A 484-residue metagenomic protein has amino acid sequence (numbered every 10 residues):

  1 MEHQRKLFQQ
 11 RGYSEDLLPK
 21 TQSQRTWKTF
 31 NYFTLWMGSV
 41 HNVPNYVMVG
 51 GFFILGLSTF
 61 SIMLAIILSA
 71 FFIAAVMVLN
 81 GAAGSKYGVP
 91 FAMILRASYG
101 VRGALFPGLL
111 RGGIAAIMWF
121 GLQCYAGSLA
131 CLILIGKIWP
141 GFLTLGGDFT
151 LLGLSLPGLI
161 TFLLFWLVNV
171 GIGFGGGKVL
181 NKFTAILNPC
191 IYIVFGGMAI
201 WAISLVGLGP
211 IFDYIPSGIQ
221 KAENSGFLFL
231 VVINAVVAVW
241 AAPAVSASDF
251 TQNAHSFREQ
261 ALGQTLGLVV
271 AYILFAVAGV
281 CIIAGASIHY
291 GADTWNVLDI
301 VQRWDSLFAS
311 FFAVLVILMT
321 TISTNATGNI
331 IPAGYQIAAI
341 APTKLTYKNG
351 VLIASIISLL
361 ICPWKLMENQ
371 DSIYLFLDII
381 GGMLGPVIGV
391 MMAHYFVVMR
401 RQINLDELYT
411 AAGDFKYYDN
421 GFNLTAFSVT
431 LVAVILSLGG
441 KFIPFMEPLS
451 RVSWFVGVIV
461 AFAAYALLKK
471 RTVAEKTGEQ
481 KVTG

Functional and structural regions predicted by a protein language model:
M1-T59, F71, G196, L205-G209 (+3 more regions): Membrane-interface "cap" regions at the ends of multi-pass membrane proteins
P19, S23, V387-A464, R471 (+2 more regions): C-terminal membrane-solvent junction of multi-pass transporters and transport-like membrane proteins
W27-Y46, T161-V168, A199-V206, S217-V280 (+4 more regions): Hydrophobic, membrane-embedded alpha-helices of multi-pass small-molecule transporters
H41-N45, L68-V76, R111-Q123, P189-S204 (+3 more regions): Selective recognition of specific alpha-helical transmembrane segments in multi-pass small-molecule
I54-G56, G81-A83, S98, F106-G108 (+5 more regions): Membrane-water interface regions at transmembrane-helix termini and the short interhelical loops of multi-pass membrane
G108-L109, I135-G175, P189-M198, L228-A247 (+3 more regions): Transmembrane alpha-helical segments of multi-pass small-molecule transport proteins
C124, S128-K137, C190-G218, V239-W240 (+3 more regions): Hydrophobic alpha-helical segments and their helix-loop junctions in multi-pass secondary transporters
Y125-S128, I160-S204, Q264-L268, F376-G385: Membrane-interface loop-to-helix entry segments
